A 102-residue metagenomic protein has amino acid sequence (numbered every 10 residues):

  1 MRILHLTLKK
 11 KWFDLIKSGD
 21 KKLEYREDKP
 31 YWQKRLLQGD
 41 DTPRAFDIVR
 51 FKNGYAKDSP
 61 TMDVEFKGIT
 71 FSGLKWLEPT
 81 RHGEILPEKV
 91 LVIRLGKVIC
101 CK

Functional and structural regions predicted by a protein language model:
R2-I3, T7-K102: Structured alpha/beta reader/binder surfaces that contact nucleic acids or chromatin modification marks
